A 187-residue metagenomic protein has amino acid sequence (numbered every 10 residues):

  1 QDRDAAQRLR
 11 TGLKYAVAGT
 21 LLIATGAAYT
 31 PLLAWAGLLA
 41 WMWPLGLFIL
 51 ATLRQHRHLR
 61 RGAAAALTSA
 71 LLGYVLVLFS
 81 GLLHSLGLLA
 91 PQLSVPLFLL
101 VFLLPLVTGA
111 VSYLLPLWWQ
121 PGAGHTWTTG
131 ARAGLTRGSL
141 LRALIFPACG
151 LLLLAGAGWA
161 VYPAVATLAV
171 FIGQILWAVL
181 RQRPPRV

Functional and structural regions predicted by a protein language model:
Q1-V187: Hydrophobic alpha-helical transmembrane segments of multi-pass integral membrane proteins
